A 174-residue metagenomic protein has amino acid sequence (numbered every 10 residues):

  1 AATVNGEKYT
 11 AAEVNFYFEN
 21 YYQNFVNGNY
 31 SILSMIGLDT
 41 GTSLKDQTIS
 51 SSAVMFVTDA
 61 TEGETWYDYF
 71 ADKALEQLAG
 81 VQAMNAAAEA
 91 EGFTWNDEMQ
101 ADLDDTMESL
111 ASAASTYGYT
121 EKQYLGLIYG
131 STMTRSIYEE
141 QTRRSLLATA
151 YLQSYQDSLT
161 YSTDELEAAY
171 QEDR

Functional and structural regions predicted by a protein language model:
A1, G6, S43-R174: Peptidyl-prolyl cis-trans isomerase
A1-F18: Immediate post-signal-peptide N-terminus of mature secreted/exported proteins
N15-I32: Short, surface-exposed, low-complexity cationic segments
M35-I36: Preference for long, solvent-exposed alpha-helical segments and helix-linker "stalks"
